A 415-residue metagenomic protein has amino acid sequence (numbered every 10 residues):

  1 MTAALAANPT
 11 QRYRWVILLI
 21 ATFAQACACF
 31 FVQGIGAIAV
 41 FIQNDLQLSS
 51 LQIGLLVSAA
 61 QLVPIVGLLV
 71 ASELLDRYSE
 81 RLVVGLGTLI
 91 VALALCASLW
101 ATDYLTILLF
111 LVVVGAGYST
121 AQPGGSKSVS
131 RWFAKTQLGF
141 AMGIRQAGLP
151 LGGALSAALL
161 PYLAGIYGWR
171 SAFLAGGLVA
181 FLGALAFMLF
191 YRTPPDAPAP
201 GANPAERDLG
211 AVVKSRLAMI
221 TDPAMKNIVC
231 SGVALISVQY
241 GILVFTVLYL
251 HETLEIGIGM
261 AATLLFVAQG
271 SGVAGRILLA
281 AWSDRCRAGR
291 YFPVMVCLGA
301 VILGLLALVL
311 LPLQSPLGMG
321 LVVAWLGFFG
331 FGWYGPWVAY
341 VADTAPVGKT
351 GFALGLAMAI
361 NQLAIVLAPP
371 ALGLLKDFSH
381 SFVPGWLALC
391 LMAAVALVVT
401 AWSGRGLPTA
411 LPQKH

Functional and structural regions predicted by a protein language model:
T2-Q11, P194-I228: Juxtamembrane intracellular "pre-TM" segments in multi-pass secondary transporters
Q33, Q61-L69, G153-A154, Q269-V273 (+2 more regions): Residue-level signature of mid-helix packing/kink "hotspots" within the transmembrane helices of 12-pass Major
I35-G36, P223-I277, Y334, V338: Extracytoplasmic gate region of multi-pass secondary transporters
V66-L105: Conserved MFS/SLC helix-loop-helix module at the cytosolic interface between two early adjacent transmembrane helices
R77-G87, R285-L298: Cytoplasmic membrane-interface "Motif A"-like loop-to-helix N-cap segments of 12-TM Major Facilitator Superfamily
F110-L149: Cytoplasmic helix-loop-helix junction between adjacent transmembrane helices in 12-TM secondary transporters
R145-T193: Helix-loop-helix hairpin linking two adjacent transmembrane segments in secondary transporters
G289-W337: C-terminal transmembrane helical hairpin of 12-TM major facilitator-type secondary transporters
